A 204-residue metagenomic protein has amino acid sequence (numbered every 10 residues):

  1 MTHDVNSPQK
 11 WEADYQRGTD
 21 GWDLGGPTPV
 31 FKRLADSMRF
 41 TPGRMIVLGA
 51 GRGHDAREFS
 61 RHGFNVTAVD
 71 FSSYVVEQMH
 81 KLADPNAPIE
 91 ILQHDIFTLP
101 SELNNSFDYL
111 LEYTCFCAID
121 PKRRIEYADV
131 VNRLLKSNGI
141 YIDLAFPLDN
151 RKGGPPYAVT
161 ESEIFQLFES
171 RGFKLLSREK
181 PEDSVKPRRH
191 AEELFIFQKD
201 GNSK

Functional and structural regions predicted by a protein language model:
T2-I46, G51-L103, I119-K204: Class I (Rossmann-like) S-adenosyl-L-methionine-dependent methyltransferase catalytic domain, capturing the SAM-binding
D108: Conserved acidic residues
L111: A conserved beta-strand element that flanks and buttresses the S-adenosyl-L-methionine
T114, A118: Short catalytic micro-motifs in class I SAM-dependent methyltransferases
